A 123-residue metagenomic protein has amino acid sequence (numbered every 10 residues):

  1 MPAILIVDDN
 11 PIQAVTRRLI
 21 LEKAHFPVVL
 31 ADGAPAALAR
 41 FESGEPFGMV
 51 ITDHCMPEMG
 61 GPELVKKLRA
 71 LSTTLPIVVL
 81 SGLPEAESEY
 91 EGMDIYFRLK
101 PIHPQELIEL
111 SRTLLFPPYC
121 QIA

Functional and structural regions predicted by a protein language model:
N10-A14: Short acidic/polar segment at the start of the alpha1 helix of CheY-like receiver
V15-K23: Charged docking surfaces used in two-component/phosphorelay signaling
L30-A39, G61: Helix N-cap/capping motif at the beta->alpha junctions
A39, P62-T73: Short amphipathic alpha-helix used as the core "switch/output" element in two-component signaling
D53: Active-site residues of response regulator receiver
M56: Receiver (REC) domain active-site loop signature in two-component systems and cognate sites in sensor histidine kinases
L80-S81: Hydrophobic/aromatic residues positioned on beta-strands within the core alpha/beta folds
I102-L115, Y119-I122: C-terminal output helix
